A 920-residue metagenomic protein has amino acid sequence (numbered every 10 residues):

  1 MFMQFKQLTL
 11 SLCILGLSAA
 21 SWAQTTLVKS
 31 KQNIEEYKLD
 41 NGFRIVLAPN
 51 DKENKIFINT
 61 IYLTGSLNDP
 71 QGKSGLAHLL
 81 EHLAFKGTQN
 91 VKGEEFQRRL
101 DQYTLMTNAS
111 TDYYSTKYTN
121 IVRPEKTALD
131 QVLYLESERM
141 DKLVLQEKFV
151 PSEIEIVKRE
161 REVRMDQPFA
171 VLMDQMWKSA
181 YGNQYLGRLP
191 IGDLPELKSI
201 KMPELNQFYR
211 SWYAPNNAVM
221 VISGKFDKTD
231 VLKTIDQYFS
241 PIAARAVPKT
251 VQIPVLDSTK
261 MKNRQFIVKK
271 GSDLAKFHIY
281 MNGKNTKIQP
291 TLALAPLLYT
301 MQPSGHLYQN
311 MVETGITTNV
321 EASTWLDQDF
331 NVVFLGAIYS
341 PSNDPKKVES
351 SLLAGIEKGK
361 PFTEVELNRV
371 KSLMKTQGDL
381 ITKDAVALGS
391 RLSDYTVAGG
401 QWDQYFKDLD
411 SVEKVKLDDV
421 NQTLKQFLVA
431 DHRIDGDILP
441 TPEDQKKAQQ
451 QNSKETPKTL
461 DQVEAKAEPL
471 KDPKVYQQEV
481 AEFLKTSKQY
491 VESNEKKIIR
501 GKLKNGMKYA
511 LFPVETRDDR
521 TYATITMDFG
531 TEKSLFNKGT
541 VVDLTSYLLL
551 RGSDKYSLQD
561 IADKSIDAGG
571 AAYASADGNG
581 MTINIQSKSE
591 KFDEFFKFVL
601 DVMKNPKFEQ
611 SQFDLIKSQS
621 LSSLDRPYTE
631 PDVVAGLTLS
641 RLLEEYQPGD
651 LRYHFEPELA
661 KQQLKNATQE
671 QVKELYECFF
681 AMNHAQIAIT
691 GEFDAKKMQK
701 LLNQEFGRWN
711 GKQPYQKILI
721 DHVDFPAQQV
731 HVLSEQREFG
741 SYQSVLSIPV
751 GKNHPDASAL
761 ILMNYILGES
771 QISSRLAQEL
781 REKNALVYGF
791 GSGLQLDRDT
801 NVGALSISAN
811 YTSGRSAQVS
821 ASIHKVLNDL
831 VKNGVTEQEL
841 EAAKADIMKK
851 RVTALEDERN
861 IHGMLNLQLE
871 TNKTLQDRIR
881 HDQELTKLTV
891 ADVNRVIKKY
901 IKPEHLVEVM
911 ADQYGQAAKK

Functional and structural regions predicted by a protein language model:
M1-T9: Bacterial N-terminal signal peptides that target proteins for export
W22-L47, D227-K269, K276, Y280-N282 (+10 more regions): Proteolytic maturation boundary segments
V46-A48, E53-S66, G75-L79, E94-E138 (+15 more regions): M16 family metallopeptidases and their MPP-like homologs
K158-R164, P254-K270, S372-T382, I585-S589 (+3 more regions): Short, conserved secondary-structure transition motifs
